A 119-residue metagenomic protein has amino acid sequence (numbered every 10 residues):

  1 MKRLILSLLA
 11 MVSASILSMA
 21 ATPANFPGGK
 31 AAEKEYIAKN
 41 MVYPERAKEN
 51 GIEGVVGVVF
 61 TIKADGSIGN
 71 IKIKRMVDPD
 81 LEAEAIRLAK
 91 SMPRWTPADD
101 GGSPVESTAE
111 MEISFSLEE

Functional and structural regions predicted by a protein language model:
K2-E119: Charge-biased low-complexity segments
